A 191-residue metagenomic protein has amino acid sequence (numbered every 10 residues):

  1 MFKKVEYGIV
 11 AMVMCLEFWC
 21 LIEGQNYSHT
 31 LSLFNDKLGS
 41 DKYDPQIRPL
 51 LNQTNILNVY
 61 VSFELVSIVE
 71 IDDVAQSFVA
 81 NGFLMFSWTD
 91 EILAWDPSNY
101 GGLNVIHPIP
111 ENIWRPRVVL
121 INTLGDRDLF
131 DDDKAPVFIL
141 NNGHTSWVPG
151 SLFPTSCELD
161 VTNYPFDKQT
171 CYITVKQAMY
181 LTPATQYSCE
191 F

Functional and structural regions predicted by a protein language model:
F2-K3, I92: Extracellular cadherin-type adhesion modules in metazoan precursor proteins
K3-G24: Cleavable N-terminal signal peptides of Sec/SRP-targeted secreted and luminal proteins
F18-F191: Extracellular (lumenal) ectodomains and large extracellular loops of multi-pass membrane proteins
